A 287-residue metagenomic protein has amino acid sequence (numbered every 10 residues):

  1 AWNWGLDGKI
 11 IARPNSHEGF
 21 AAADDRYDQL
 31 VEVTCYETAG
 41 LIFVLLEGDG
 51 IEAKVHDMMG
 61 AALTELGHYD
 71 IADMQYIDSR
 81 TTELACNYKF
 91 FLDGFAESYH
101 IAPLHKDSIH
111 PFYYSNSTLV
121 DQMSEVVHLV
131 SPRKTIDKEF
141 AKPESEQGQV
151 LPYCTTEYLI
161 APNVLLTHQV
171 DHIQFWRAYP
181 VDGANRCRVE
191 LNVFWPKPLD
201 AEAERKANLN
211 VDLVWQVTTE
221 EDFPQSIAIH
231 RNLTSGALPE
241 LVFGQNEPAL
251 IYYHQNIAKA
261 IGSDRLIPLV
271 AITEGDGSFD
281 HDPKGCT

Functional and structural regions predicted by a protein language model:
A1-T34: Long, hydrophobic, well-ordered secondary-structure blocks that form the structural core and pocket-lining surfaces
V33-E37, L41-T287: C-terminal catalytic domain of Rieske-type non-heme iron oxygenases
